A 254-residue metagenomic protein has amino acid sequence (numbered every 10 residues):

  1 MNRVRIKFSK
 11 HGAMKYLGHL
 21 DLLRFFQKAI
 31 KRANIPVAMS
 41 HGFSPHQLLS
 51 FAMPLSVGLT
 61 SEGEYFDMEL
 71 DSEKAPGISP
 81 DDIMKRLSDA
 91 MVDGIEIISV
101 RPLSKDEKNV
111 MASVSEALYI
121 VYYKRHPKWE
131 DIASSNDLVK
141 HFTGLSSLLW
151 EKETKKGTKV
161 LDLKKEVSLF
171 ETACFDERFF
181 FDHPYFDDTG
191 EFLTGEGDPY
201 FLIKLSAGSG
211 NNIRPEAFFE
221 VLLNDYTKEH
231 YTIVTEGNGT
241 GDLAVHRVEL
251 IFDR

Functional and structural regions predicted by a protein language model:
N2, K7-S9, A13, L17 (+2 more regions): Extended, well-folded interaction surfaces typified by the phenylalanyl-tRNA synthetase beta subunit core
A38-D71: Short, charge-patterned binding micro-sites
E62-I120: Ordered, amphipathic secondary-structure segments that act as subunit-interaction surfaces in large macromolecular
M68-K74, V121-P127, I203-S209: Short beta-strand-to-loop capping motifs
P80-M91, I132-L145, F218-F219: Short amphipathic alpha-helices in soluble, non-transmembrane regions that often serve as interface/regulatory elements
E107-P127, V167, I251-R254: Short, low-order "capping/linker" segments at domain edges
K140-R254: Core RNA-modification/binding signature centered on pseudouridine synthases
